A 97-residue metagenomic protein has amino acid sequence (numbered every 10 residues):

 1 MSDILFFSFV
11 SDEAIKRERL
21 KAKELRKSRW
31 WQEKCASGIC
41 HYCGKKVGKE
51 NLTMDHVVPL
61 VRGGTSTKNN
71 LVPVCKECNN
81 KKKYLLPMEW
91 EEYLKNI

Functional and structural regions predicted by a protein language model:
S2-Y42: Short, charged surface segments at domain edges that flank catalytic/cofactor-binding sites
G38, L52, P73: Cys/His-enriched microdomains
Y42-C43, E77: Short, cysteine/histidine-rich loop/knuckle motifs that typically chelate Zn2+
K49-E50, K81-Y84: Short, non-ligating residues that shape and space the ligands of small metal-coordination modules and catalytic
T53-P59: Histidine-centered catalytic micro-motifs used for acid/base chemistry in nuclease and nucleotide-processing active
G63-K81: Short beta-strand-alpha-helix junction that forms the catalytic/metal-binding core of metal-dependent nuclease domains
